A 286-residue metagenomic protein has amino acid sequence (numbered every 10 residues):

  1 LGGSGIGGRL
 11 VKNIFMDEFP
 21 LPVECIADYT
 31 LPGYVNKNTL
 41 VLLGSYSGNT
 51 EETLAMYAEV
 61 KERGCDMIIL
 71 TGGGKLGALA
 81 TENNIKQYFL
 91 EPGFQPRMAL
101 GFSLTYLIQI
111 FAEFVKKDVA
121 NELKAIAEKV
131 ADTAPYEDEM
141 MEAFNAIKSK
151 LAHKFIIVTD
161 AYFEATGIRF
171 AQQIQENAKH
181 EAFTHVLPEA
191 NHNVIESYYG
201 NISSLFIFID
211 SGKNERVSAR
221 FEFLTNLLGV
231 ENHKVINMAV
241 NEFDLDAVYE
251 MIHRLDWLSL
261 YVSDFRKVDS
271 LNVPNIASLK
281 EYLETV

Functional and structural regions predicted by a protein language model:
L1-A134, I209-I236: Glycine-rich phosphate-binding loops that contact phosphosugars or nucleotide phosphates
I6, L10, M98, F102-T105 (+9 more regions): Conserved active-site and cofactor/substrate-binding residues in soluble primary-metabolism enzymes
P20, I110-A120, K179-H180, S259-N272: Short helix-capping/linker segments at secondary-structure and domain boundaries
I26-G33, E189-H192, V240-D244: Short acidic loop-to-helix transition motifs that present clustered carboxylates
V35-T39, A152, I252: A short, glycine/Asx- and small/polar-enriched loop/turn that sits immediately N-terminal to a beta-strand
A112-S204, L283-V286: Active-site phosphate/pyrophosphate-binding segments
N201-I276: C-terminal active-site/capping subdomain that shapes the small-molecule cofactor and substrate pocket of enzyme
N272-V286: A short, charged, Gly/Pro-tolerant segment at domain boundaries
